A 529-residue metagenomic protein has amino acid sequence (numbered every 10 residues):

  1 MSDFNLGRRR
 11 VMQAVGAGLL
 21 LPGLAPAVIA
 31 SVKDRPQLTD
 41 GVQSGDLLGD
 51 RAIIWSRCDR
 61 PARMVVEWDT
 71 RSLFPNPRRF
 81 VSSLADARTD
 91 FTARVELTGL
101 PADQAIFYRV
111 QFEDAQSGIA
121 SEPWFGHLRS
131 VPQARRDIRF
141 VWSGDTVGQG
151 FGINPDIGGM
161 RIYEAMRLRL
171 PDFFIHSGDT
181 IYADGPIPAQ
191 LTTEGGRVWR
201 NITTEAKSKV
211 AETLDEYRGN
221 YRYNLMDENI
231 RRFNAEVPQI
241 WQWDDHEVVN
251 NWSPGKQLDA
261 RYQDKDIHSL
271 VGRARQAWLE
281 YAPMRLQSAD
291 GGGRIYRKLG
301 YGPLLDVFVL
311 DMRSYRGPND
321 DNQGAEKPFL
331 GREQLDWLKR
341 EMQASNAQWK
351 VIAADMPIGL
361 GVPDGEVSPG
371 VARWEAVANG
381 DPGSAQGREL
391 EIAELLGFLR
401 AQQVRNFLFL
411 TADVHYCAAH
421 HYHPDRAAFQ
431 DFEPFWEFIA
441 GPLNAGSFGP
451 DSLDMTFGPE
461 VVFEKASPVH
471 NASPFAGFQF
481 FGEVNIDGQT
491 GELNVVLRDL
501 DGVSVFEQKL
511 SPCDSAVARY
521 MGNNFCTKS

Functional and structural regions predicted by a protein language model:
S2-G23, I29-S529: Metal-dependent phosphoester/phosphodiester hydrolase catalytic core
